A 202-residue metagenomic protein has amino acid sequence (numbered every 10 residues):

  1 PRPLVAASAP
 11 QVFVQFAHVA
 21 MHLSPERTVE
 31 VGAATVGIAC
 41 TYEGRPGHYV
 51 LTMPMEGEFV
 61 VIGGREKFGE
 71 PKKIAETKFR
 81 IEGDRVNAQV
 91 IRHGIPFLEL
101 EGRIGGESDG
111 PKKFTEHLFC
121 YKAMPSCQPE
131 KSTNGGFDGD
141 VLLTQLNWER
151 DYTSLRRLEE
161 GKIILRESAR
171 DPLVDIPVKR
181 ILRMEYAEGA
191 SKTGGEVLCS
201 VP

Functional and structural regions predicted by a protein language model:
P1-A20: N-terminal ordered "arm"
P1-V5, P25, G37-A39, D151: Intrinsically disordered, low-complexity boundary segments flanking structured domains
L4-A6, G64, G69, T153 (+1 more regions): Homeobox/homeodomain signature
A6-Q11, L51, V60-I62, L155: N-terminal start-of-chain detector that recognizes signal peptides and the immediate post-cleavage beginning
V14-H18, E30, K67-F68, L142-T144 (+1 more regions): A short linear-motif detector with a strong N-terminal bias
M21-E101: Aromatic- and glycine-enriched beta-alpha-beta binding-site module
P71-P202: Interaction-surface and assembly-scaffold signal
